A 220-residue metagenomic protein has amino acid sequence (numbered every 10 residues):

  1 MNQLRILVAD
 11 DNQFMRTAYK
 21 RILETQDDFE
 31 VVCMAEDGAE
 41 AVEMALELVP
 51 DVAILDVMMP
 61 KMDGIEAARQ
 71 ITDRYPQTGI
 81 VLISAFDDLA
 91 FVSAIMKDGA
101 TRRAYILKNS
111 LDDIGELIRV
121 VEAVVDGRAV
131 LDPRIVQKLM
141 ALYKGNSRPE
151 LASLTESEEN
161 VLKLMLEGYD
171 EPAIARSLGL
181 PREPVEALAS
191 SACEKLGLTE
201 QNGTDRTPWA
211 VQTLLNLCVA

Functional and structural regions predicted by a protein language model:
D10, D56, S84: Active-site residues of response regulator receiver
M15, P60, D88, T199: The feature encodes the CheY-like receiver
M34-V52: Acidic, metal-coordinating helix/loop segments flanking the phosphotransfer/catalytic sites of two-component signaling
D37-E40, M62-E66: Acidic catalytic/metal-coordinating carboxylates
D51, V57-K61: The short loop immediately C-terminal to the conserved phospho-acceptor aspartate in CheY-like receiver
S93-R103, N109-L151: Short, flexible helix-to-coil linker/hinge segments that flank and couple to helix-turn-helix
Q137-S190: Helix-turn-helix DNA-binding segment
A189-A220: Basic, Lys/Arg-enriched C-terminal extension of HTH/homeodomain DNA-binding domains
